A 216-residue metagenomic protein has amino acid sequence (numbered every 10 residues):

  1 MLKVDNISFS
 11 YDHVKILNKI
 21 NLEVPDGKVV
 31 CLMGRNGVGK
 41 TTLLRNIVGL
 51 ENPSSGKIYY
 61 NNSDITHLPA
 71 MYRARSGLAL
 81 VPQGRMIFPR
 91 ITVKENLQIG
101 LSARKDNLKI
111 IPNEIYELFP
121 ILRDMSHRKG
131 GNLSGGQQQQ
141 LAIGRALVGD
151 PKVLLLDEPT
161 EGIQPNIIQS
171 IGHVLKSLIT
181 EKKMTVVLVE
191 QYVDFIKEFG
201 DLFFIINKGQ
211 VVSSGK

Functional and structural regions predicted by a protein language model:
M33-R35: The feature captures the beta-strand-to-loop junction immediately N-terminal to the Walker
V48: Helix-to-loop junction immediately C-terminal to a conserved catalytic motif
N52, D64-R85, P112, D124-H127: ABC ATPase NBD coupling module
G56-S63, S76, I110, E117 (+1 more regions): Conserved ABC transporter NBD signature motif
A146-L147: ABC ATPase C-loop
L154-E158: Catalytic Walker B motif of ABC-type/P-loop ATPase nucleotide-binding domains
E190-Q191: H-loop/switch region of ABC-family ATPase nucleotide-binding domains
